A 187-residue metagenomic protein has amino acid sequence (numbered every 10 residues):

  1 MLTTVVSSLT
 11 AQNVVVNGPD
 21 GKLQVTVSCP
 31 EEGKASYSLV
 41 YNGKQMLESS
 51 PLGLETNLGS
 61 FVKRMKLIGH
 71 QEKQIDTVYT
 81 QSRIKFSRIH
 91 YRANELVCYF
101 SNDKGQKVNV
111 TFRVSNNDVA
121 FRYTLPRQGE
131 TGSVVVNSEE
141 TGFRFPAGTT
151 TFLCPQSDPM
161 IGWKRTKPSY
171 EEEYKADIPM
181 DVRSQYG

Functional and structural regions predicted by a protein language model:
M1-N13: Bacterial Sec-dependent N-terminal signal peptides
V15-G187: N-terminal accessory beta-strand-rich subdomains and adjacent acidic, glycine-rich linkers that precede catalytic cores
